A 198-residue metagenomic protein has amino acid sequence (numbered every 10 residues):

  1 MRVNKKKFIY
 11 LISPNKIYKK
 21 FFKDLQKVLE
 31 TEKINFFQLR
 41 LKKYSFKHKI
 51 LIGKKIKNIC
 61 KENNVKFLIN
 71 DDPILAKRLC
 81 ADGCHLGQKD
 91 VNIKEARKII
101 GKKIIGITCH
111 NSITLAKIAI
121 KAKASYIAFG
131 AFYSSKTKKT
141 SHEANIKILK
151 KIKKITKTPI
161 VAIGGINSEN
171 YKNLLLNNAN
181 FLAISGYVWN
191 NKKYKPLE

Functional and structural regions predicted by a protein language model:
M1-L68, P73-A81, I93-R97, K102: N-terminal positively charged helical leader segments and presequences
K7-S13, N35-L39, F67-I69, C84-L86 (+4 more regions): Hydrophobic faces of well-ordered beta-strands that scaffold small-molecule active sites in alpha/beta enzyme cores
L11, L86-A96, A128-T140, Y171-E198: Glycine-rich phosphate-binding active-site loops on the catalytic face of alpha/beta enzymes
I12-K16, K42, D72-I74, K89 (+4 more regions): Active-site beta-loop-alpha junctions enriched in small/polar residues
K19-K20, K47, T114, K136 (+2 more regions): Residues that form or flank phosphate/diphosphate-binding pockets in enzymes that use nucleotide phosphates
V28, F67-D82, A96, N111-S125 (+3 more regions): Catalytic cores of alpha/beta
I50-I69, K94-S112, S141-S168: Alpha-helix-loop-beta-strand connector modules within alpha/beta enzyme cores
R78-Q88, I107-K154, N191-K193: Glycine/Thr-rich beta-alpha phosphate-binding loop at enzyme active sites
